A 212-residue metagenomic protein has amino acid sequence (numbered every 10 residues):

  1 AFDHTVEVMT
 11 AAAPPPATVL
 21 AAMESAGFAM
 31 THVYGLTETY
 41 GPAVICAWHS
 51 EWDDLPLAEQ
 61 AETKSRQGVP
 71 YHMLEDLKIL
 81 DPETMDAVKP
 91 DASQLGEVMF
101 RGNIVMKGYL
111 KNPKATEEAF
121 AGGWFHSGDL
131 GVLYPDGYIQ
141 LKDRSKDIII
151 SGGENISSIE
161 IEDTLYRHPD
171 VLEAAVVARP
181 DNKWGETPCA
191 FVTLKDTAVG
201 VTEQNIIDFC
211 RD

Functional and structural regions predicted by a protein language model:
F2-H4: Short, conserved loop/helix-junction motifs that constitute active-site signature segments in enzyme catalytic cores
V6-A11, P15-V33, E38-Y138, S145-I148 (+2 more regions): Conserved AMP-binding/adenylate-forming
G102, K107-G108, L130-D212: AMP-binding/adenylate-forming catalytic core of the ANL superfamily
